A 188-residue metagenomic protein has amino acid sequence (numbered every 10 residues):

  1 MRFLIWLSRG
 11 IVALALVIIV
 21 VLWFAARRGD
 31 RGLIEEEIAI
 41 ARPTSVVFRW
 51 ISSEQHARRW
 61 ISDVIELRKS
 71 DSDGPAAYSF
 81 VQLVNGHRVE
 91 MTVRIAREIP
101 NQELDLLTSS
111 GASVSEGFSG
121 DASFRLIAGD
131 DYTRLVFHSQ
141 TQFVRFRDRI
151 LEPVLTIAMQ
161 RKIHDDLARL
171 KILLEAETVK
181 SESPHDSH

Functional and structural regions predicted by a protein language model:
F3-I5, L107-D165, L170-I172: Beta-strand/loop substructures that line and gate deep hydrophobic ligand-binding cavities in soluble
W6-G74: Hydrophobic ligand-binding cavity/cleft-lining segments
D30-G32, G74-A76, H87, F118 (+1 more regions): Residue-level preference for beta-strand/loop junctions
L33-E35, R88-V93, G117-A122: Short, surface-exposed coil-to-beta transition loops
A41-S45, K69-D73, A96-E103, R125-V136 (+2 more regions): A short, structured loop/turn motif at beta-sheet edges
V46-I51, A57, Y78, I95 (+3 more regions): Hydrophobic pocket/interface hotspot
Q55-T92, A96-N101, S187-H188: Short beta-edge strand/loop motif at the mouth of beta-sheet-based domains
K171-H188: Short, highly charged C-terminal tails/helix-capping segments
